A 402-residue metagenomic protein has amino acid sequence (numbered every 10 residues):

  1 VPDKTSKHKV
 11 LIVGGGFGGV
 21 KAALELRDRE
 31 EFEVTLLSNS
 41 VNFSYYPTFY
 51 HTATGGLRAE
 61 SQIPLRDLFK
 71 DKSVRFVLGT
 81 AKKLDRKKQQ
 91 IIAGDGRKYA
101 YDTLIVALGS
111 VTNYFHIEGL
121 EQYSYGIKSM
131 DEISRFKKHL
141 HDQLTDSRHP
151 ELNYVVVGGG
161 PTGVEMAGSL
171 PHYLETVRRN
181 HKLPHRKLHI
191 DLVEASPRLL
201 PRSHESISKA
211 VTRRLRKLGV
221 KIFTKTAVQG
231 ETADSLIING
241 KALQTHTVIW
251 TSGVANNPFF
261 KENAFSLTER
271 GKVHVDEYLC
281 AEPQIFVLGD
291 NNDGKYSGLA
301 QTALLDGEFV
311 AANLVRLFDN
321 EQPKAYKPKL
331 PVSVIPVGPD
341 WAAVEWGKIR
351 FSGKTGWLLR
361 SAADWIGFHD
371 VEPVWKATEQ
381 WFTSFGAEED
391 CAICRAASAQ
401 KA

Functional and structural regions predicted by a protein language model:
V1-K9, S73-V155, I238, I249: FAD-binding core/adjacent interface of flavoenzyme oxidoreductases
P2-R75, V164-R202: Beta1-alpha1 glycine-rich phosphate/pyrophosphate-binding loop at the start of Rossmann-like nucleotide-binding domains
K4-S6, P339-A402: C-terminal auxiliary extensions adjacent to catalytic cores
V13, A100-S110, V228, Q244-G253 (+1 more regions): Short hydrophobic core segments
E25-T103, S203-K221, C394-A402: N-terminal Rossmann-like dinucleotide/flavin-binding domain of flavoprotein oxidoreductases that bind FAD/FMN
F76-K83, H172-V275: A Rossmann-like FAD-binding core segment of flavoenzymes
Q122-S147, S235-I237, A242-V315: FAD-site-proximal beta/loop scaffold in flavoenzymes
E175, T302-P331: Internal hydrophobic alpha-helix adjacent to the cofactor/substrate pocket in enzyme cavities
